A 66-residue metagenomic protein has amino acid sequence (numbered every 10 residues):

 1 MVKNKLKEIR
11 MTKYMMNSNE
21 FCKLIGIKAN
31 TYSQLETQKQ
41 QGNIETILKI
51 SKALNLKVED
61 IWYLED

Functional and structural regions predicted by a protein language model:
N4-L24: Short basic helix-loop element that most often maps to the first helix and adjoining turn of HTH DNA-binding modules
L6, F21, Y32-L35, I61: Conserved hydrophobic/aromatic packing and binding residues within compact polymer-binding modules
R10, E36, L54, E65: DNA major-groove recognition helix of helix-turn-helix
G26-Q41: Recognition helix of helix-turn-helix/homeodomain-like DNA-binding domains that insert into the DNA major groove
E45-D60: DNA major-groove recognition helix of helix-turn-helix/homeodomain DNA-binding modules
D60-D66: Short amphipathic recognition helices of helix-turn-helix/homeodomain-type DNA-binding modules
